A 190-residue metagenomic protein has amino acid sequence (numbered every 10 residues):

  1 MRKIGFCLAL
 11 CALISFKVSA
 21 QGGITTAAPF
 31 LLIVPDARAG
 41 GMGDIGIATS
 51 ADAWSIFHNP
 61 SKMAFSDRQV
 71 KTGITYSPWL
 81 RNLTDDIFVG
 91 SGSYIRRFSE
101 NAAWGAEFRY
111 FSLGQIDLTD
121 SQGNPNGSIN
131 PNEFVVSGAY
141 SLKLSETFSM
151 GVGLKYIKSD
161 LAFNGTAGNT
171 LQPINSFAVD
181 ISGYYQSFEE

Functional and structural regions predicted by a protein language model:
M1-F6: Bacterial N-terminal signal peptides that target proteins for export
C7-S15: Bacterial N-terminal signal peptides
F16-A20: Sec/Tat signal peptide C-region and signal peptidase I cleavage site
Q21-E190: Subset of outer-membrane beta-barrel
